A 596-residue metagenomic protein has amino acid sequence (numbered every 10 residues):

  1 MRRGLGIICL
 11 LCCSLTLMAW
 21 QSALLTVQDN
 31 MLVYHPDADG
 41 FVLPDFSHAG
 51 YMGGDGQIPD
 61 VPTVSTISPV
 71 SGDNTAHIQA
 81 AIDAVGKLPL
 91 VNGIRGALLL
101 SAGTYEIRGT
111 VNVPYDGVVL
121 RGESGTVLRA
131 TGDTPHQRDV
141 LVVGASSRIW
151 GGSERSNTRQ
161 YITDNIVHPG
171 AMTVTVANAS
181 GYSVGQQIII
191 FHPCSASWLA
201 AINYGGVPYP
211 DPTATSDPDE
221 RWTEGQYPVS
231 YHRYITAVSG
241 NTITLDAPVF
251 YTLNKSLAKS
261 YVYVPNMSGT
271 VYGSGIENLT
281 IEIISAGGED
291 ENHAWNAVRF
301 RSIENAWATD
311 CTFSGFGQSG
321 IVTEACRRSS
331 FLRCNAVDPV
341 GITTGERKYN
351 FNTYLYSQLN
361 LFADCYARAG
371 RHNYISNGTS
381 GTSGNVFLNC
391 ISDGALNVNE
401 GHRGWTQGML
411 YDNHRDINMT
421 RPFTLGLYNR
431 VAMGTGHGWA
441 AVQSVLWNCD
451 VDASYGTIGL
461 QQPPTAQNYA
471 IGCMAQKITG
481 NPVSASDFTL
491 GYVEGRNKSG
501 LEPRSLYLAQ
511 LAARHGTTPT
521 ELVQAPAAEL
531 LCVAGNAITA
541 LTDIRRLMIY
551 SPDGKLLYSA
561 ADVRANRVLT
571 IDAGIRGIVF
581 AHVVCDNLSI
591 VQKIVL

Functional and structural regions predicted by a protein language model:
R2-L5, C9, A19-G287, Q467-T518: Extracellular "leader-to-stem" segments immediately downstream of a signal peptide or signal-anchor in secreted/lumenal
W20, G381, E400-G516: Extracellular beta-rich repeat passengers
T110-P114, T126-I149, T175, Y263-G269 (+8 more regions): Glycine-rich beta-solenoid repeat tracts in large extracellular/virion proteins
G117, S124, Y272-I283, E304-G315 (+7 more regions): Right-handed parallel beta-helix
D139-L141, L253-K259, S319, N373 (+2 more regions): A short, polar/proline- and glycine-enriched secondary-structure boundary/capping micro-motif
C194-H232, T236-S239, E277-L361: Right-handed parallel beta-helix
P519-L596: C-terminal outer-membrane/trafficking sorting elements
